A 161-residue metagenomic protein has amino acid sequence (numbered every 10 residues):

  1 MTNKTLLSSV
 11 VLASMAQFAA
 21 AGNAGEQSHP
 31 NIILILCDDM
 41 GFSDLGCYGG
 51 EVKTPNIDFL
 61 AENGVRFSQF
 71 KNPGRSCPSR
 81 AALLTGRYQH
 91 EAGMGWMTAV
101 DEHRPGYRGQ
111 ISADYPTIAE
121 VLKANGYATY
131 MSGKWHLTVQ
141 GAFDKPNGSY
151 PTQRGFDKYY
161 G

Functional and structural regions predicted by a protein language model:
T2-V11, A20-G161: Formylglycine-dependent sulfatase
